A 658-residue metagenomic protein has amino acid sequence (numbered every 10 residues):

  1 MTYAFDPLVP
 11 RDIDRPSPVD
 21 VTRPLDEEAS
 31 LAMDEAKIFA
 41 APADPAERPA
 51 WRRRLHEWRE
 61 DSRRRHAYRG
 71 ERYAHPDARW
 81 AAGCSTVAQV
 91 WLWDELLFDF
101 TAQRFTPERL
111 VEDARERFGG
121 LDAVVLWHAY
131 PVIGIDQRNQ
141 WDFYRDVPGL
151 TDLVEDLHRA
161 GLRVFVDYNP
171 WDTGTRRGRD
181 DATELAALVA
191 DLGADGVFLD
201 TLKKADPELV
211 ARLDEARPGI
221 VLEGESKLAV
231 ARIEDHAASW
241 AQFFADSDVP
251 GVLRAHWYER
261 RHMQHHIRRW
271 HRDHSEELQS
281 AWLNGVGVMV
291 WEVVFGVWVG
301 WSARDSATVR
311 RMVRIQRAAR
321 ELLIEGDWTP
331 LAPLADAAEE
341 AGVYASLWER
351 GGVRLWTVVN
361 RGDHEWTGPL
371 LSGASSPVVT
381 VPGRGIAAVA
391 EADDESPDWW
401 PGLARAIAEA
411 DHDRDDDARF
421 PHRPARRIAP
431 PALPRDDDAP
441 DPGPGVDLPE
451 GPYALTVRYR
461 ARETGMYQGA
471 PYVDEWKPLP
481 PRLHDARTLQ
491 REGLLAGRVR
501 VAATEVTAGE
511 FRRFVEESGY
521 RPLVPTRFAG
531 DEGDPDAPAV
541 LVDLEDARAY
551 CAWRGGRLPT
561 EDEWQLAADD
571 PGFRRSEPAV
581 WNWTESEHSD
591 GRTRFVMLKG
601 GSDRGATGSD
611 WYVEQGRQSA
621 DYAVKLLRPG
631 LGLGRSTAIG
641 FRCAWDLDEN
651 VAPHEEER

Functional and structural regions predicted by a protein language model:
M1-D122, V379-P382, D393-A439, E649 (+1 more regions): Mature N-terminal, pre-catalytic/accessory segment of carbohydrate-active enzymes
A43-R48, R52, R217-G219, E223-P369: Active-site-proximal substrate-binding groove within the catalytic cores of carbohydrate-active enzymes
A88-L92, D122-L126, V164-V166, G196-L199 (+7 more regions): Structural recognition of the beta-strand scaffold that forms the well-ordered cores of secreted hydrolase catalytic
L110-D206, G519-G533: Aromatic-lined carbohydrate-binding/catalytic grooves of carbohydrate-active enzymes
G149, D156-R159, D172-W240, F244-V249 (+2 more regions): Active-site neighborhood of glycoside hydrolase catalytic domains
S396-E563, A568-D569, D621-R658: Extended beta-strand/loop cores of jelly-roll/beta-sandwich
D562-E577, S589-M597: Short, well-ordered junction/capping motifs at the entry into regular secondary structure
S586, G591-V624, L633: Alpha-helix capping/hinge segments and adjacent helical runs
